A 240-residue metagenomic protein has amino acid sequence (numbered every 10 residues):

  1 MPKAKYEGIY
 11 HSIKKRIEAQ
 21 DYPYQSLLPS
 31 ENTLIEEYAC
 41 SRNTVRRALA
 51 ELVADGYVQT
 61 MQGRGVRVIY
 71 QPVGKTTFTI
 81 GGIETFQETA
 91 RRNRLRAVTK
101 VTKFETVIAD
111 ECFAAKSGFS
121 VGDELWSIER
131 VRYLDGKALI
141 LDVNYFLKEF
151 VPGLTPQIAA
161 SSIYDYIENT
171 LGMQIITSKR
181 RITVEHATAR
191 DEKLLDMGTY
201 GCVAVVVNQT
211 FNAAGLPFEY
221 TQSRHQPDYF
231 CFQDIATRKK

Functional and structural regions predicted by a protein language model:
M1-R42: Extreme N-terminal segment that seeds HTH/winged-HTH DNA-binding domains in transcriptional regulators
A4-Y6, S30, R67-G81: Short, cationic-aromatic polyanion-contact patches
Y22-P23, V58, A138: Conserved hydrophobic residue
L49-A50: Short, hydrophobic-biased segments on the C-terminal half of alpha helices that form "recognition helices"
A54-G63, I69: Beta-hairpin "wing" of winged helix-turn-helix
F78-N93, T102-V107: Short, positionally conserved secondary-structure boundary motifs
R96-K240: C-terminal all-alpha effector/ligand-binding and dimerization domain of prokaryotic HTH-type transcriptional repressors
